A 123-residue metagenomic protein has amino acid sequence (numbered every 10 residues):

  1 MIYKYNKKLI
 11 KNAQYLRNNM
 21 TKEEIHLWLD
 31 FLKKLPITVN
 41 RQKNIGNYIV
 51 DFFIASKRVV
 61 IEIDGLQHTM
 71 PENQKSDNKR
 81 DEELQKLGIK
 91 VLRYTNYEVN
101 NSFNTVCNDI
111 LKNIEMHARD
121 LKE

Functional and structural regions predicted by a protein language model:
M1-E123: Nucleic-acid endo/exonuclease domains
